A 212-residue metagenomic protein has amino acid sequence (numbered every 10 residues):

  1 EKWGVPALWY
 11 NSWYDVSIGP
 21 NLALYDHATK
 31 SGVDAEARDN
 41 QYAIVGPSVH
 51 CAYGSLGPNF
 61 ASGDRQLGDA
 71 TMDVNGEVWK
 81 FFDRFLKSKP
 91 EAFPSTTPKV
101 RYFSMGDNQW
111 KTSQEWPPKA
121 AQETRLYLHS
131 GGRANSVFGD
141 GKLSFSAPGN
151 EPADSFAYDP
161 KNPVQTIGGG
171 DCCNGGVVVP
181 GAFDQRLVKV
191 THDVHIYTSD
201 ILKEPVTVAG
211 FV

Functional and structural regions predicted by a protein language model:
E1-P94: Active-site-proximal cap/loop segments of hydrolase catalytic domains
Y53, N59-V212: C-terminal, loop-rich substrate-recognition/catalytic regions characterized by aromatic stacking residues
